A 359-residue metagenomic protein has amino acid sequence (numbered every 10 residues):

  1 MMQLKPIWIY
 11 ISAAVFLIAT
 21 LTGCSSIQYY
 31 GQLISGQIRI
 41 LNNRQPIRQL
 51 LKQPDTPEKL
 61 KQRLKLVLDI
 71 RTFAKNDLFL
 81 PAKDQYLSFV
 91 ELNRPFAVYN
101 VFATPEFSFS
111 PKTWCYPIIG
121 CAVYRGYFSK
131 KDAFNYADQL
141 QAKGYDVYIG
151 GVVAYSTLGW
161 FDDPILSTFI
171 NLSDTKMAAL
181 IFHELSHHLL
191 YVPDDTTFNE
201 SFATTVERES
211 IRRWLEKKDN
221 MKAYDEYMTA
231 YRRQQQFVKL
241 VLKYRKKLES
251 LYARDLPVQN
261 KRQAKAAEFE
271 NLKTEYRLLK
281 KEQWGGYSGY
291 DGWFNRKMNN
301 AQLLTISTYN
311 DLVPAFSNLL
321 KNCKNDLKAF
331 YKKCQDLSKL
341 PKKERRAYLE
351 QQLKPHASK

Functional and structural regions predicted by a protein language model:
M2-I11: Bacterial N-terminal signal peptides that target proteins for export
I11-T22: Bacterial N-terminal signal peptides
T22-Q45: Bacterial Sec signal peptide processing site at the extreme N-terminus
Q37-A74: Amphipathic alpha-helical packing elements
N43, R63-L66, I70, D132-Y136 (+9 more regions): Stable alpha-helical elements in mature extracytoplasmic
P54-D55, L68-L78, G144, E184-L185 (+11 more regions): Sec/Tat-exported extracytoplasmic proteins
I70-Q234, K246: Acidic/His-rich structured neighborhood in mature extracellular/periplasmic domains
V238-K359: Pan-zinc metallopeptidase signature
